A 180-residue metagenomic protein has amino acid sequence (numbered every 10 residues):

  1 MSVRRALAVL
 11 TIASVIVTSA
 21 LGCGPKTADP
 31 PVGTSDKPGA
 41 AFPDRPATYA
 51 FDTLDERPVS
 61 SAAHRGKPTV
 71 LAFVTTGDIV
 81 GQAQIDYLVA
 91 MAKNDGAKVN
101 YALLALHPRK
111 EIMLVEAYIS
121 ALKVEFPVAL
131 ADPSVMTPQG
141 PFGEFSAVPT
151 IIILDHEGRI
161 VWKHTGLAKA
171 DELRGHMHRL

Functional and structural regions predicted by a protein language model:
M1-T11: Bacterial N-terminal signal peptides that target proteins for export
T18-G22: C-terminal motif of bacterial Sec signal peptides marking the signal peptidase cleavage site
G24-S61, F126: N-terminal "domain-start" segment that seeds a small globular fold
S60-A83: Short active-site neighborhood of thiol/selenol oxidoreductases, capturing the structured segment around
G66-T69, A97-N100, V124-F126, H156: Loop/turn elements at helix/coil->beta-strand transitions in domains of secreted/extracellular proteins
Q82-L122, P133-Q139: Structural microenvironment flanking redox-active thiols in thiol-disulfide oxidoreductases
L122-V124, D132-H178: Thiol/disulfide oxidoreductase modules built on the thioredoxin-like
